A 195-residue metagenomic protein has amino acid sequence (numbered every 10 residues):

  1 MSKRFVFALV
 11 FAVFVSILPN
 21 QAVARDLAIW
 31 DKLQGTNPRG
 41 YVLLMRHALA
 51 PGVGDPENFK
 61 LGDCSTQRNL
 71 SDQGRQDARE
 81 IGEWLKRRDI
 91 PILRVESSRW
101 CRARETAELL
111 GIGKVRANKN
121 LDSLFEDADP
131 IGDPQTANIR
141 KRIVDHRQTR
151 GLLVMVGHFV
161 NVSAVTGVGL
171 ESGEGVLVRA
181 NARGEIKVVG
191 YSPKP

Functional and structural regions predicted by a protein language model:
M1-L9: Bacterial N-terminal signal peptides that target proteins for export
A8-I17: Bacterial N-terminal signal peptides
L18-A24: Sec/Tat signal peptide C-region and signal peptidase I cleavage site
R25-K119, L124-D127, V168-P195: Active-site-proximal alpha-helix that buttresses catalytic centers in soluble enzyme cores
G40-V42, G151-G157: Generic beta-sheet signal
D129-A137: Short, surface-exposed amphipathic charged segments that create phosphate/polyanion-binding patches used for binding
A137-R147: A short, acidic, amphipathic alpha-helical segment used as a generic capping/interface helix at domain edges
